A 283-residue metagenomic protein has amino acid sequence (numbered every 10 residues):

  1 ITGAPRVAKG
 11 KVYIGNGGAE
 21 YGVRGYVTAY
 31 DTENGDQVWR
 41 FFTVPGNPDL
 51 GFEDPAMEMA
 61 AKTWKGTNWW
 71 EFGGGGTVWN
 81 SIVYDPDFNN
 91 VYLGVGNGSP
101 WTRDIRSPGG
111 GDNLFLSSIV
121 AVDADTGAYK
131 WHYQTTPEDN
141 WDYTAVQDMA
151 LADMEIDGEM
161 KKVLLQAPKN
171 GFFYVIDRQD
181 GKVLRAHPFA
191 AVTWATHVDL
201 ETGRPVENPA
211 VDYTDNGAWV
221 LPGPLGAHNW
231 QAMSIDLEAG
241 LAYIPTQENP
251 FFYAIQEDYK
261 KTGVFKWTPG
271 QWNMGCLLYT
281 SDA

Functional and structural regions predicted by a protein language model:
I1-Y21, G74-D104, S118, Y143-P168 (+2 more regions): Repeat-blade elements of multi-bladed beta-propeller folds
I1-Y26, V38-W64, W69: Asp-box/WD-like beta-propeller blade repeats and closely related beta-sheet repeat scaffolds
G17-G25, L93-N113, E248-L277: Short, conserved, GDST-rich strand-edge loop motifs in beta-rich repeat architectures
Y26-T28, S118-V120, F172: A short loop-to-beta-strand structural motif that recurs across blades of beta-propeller domains
T32-N34, A124-D125, Q179: Short loop/turn segments that connect beta-strands within beta-propeller blades
P48-V78, D157, A195-G226, K261-L278: Surface-exposed acidic, glycine/proline-enriched linker/cap segments that occur as 15-30-residue helix-coil
A150-L151, E155-F189, W219: Phosphate/diphosphate-binding loops
Y279-A283: Conserved small/polar residues in nucleotide/adenosyl-binding loops
